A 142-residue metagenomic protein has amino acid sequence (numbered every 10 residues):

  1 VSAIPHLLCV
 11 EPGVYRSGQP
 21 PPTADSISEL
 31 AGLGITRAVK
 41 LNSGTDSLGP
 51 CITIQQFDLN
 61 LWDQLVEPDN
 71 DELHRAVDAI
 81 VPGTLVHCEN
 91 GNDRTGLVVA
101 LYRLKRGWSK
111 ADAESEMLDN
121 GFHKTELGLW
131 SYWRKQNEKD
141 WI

Functional and structural regions predicted by a protein language model:
V1-L85, L97-I142: Cys-dependent protein tyrosine phosphatase-like superfamily
C88: Short cysteine clusters
G91: Substrate/cofactor-recognition hotspot
R94: Conserved lysine of the Walker
